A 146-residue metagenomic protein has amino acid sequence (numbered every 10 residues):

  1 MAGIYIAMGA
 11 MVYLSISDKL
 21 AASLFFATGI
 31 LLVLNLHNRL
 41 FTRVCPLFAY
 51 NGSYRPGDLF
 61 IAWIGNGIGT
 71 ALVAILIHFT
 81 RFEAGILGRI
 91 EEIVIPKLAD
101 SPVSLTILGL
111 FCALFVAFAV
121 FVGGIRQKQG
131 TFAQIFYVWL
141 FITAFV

Functional and structural regions predicted by a protein language model:
M1-V146: Alpha-helical transmembrane segments and their helix-helix packing motifs
